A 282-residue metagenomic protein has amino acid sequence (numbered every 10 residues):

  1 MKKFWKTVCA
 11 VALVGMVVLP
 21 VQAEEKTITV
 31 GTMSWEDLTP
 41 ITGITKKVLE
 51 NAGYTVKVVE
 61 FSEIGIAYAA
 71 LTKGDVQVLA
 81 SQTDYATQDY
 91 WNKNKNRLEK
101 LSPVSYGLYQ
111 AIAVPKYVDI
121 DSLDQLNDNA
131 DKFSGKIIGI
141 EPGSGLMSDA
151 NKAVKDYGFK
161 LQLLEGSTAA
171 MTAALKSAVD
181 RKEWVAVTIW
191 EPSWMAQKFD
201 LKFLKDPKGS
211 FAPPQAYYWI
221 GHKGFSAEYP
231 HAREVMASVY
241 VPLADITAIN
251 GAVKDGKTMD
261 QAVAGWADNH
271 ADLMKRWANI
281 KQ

Functional and structural regions predicted by a protein language model:
M1-C9: Bacterial N-terminal signal peptides that target proteins for export
V18-A23: Sec/Tat signal peptide C-region and signal peptidase I cleavage site
T27-G43, S62-I64: Extracytoplasmic "Venus flytrap"
T42, V59-R97, A173-A174, W194-D200: Pocket-flanking alpha-helical
T45-G53, A130-L163, D268: Ligand-binding cleft/hinge of the Venus flytrap
A70, V76-A80, P142-G209: Ligand-binding pocket segment of bilobal, Venus flytrap-like solute-binding proteins
N96-L146: A conserved helix-loop-strand patch within extracytoplasmic ligand-binding domains of the periplasmic binding
Y109-D119, Q215-E228: A bilobed periplasmic-binding-protein/Venus flytrap-type ligand-binding module shared by bacterial periplasmic
